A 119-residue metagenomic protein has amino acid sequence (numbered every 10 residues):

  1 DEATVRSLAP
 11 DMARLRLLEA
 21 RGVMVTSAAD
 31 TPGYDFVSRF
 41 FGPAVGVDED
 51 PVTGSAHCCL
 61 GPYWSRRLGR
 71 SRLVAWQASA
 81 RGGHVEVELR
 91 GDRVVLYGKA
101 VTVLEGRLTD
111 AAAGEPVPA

Functional and structural regions predicted by a protein language model:
D1-A119: Active-site proximal loop and beta-alpha junction motif in alpha/beta enzyme cores
